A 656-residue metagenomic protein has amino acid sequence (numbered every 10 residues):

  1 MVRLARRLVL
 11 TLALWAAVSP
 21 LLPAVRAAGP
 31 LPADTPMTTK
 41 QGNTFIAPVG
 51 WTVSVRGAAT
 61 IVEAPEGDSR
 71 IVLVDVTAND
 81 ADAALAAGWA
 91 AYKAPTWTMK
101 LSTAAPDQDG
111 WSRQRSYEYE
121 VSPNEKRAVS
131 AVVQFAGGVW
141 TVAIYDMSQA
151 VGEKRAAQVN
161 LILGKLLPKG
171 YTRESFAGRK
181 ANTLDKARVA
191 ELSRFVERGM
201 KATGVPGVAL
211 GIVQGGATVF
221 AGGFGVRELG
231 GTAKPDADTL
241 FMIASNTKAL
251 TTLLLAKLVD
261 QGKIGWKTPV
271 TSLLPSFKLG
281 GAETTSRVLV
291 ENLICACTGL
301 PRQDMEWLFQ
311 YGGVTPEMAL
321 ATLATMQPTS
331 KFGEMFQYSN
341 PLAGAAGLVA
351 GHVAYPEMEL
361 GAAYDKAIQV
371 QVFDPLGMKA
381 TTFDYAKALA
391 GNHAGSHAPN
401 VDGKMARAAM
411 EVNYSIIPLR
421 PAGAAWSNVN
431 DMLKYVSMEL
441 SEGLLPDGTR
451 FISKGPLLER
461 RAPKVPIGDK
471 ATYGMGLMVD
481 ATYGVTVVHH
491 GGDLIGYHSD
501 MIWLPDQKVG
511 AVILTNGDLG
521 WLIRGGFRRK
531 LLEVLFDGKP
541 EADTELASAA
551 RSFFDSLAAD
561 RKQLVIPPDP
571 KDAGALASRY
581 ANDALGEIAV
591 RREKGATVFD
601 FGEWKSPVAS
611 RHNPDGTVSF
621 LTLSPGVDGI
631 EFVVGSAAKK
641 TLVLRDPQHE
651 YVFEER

Functional and structural regions predicted by a protein language model:
V9-P20: Bacterial N-terminal signal peptides
G29-L31, Q41, V53-V151: Conserved polar/disulfide-associated segments of primarily extracytoplasmic proteins
A58-V62, K562-F601, V634: Short, solvent-exposed loop/hinge segments that bridge or flank secondary-structure elements
D75-T77, D82-D109, A584-I630: Central antiparallel beta-sheet cores of small beta-barrel/beta-sandwich binding domains
Y119-R127, V133, K562, S619-R656: Beta-sheet ligand-binding and adhesion/scaffold domains
G164, P168-S193, I513-D583, A638-R656: Short, gly/Ser/Thr-rich active-site loops of penicillin-recognizing serine hydrolases
D185-I243, K263-G265, S272-L273, K278-G280 (+1 more regions): Short, conserved catalytic-motif segment at the N-terminal edge
A217, A221-E228, G281-W503: Short, surface-exposed loop or secondary-structure junction motifs that flank catalytic or metal-binding residues
